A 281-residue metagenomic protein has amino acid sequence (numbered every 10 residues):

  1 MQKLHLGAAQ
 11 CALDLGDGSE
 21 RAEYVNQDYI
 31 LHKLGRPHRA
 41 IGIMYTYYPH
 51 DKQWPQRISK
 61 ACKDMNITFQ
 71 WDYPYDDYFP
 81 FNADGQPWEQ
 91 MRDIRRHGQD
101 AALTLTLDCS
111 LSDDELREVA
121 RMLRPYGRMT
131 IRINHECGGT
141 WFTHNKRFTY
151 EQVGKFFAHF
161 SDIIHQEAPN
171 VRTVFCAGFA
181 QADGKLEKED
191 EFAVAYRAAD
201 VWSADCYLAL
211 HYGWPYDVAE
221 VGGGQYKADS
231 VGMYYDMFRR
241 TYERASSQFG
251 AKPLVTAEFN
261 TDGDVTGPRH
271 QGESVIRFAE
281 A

Functional and structural regions predicted by a protein language model:
L6-L15, R39-I43, A101-L105, M129-I133 (+3 more regions): Hydrophobic faces of well-ordered beta-strands that scaffold small-molecule active sites in alpha/beta enzyme cores
A12-P125, S274-A281: N-terminal carbohydrate-binding/catalytic regions of secreted carbohydrate-active enzymes
D14-G18, I43-Y48, T106-S110, N134-G138 (+3 more regions): Active-site beta-loop-alpha junctions enriched in small/polar residues
A61, N66-D76, N82, Y207 (+1 more regions): Glycoside hydrolase catalytic-domain groove-lining segments
E115-V119, Q181-R197: Distinct, well-ordered alpha-helical segments
A120-Y150, V174-Q181: Active-site groove signature of glycoside hydrolases
P125-M129, G139, E189-A209, F278-A281: Structural recognition of alpha->loop->beta junctions
D162-K188, F249-V265: Aromatic-lined carbohydrate-recognition surfaces of secreted/lumenal glycan-active proteins
